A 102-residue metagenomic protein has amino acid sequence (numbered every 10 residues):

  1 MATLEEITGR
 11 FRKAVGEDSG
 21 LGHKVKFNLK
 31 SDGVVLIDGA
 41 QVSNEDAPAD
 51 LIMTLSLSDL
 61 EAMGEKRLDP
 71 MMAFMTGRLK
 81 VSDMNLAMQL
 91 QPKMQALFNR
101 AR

Functional and structural regions predicted by a protein language model:
M1-R102: Feature captures hydrophobic
